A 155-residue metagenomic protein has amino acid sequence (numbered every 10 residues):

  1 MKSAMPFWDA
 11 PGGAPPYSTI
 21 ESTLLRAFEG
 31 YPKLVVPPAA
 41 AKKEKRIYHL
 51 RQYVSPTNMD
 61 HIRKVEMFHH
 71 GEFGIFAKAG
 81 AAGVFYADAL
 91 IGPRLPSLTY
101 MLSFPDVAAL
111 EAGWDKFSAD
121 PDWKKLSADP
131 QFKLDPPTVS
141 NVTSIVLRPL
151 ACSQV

Functional and structural regions predicted by a protein language model:
M1-K125, Q131-V155: Short S/T/G/P-rich N-terminal loop/turn motif that feeds into the first structured element of a domain
